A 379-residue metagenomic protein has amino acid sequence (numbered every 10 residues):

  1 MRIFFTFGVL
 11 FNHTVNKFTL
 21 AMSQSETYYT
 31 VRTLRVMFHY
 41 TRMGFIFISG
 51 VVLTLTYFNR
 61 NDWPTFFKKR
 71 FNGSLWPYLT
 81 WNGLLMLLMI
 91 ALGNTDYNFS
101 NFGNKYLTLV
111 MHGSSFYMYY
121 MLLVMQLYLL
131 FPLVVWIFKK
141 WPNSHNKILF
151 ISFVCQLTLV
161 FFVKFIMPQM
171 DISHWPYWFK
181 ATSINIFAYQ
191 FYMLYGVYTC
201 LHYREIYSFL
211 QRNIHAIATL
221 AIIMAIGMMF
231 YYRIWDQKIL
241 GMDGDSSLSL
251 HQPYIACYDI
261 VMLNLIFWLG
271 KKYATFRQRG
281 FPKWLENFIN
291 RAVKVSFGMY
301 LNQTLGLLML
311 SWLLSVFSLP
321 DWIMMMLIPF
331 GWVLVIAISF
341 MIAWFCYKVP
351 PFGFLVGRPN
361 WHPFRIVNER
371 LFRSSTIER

Functional and structural regions predicted by a protein language model:
M1-T56, S74-G83, T182, F187: Functionally critical transmembrane alpha-helices in membrane proteins and complexes, commonly lining
F7-L20, M86-N94, T158-K164, M229-I234 (+1 more regions): Alpha-helical transmembrane segments of multi-pass membrane proteins
R32-R42, V110-L123, M167-Y192, M229-N264: Interfacial loop-to-helix transition and helix-capping segments at the boundaries of transmembrane helices
R35-M43, T56-M89, F99-F116, T219-I223 (+1 more regions): Transmembrane alpha-helical segments and their boundary/interface "anchor" motifs in multi-pass integral membrane
F58-K69, V135-K147, H202-A216, Y273-N287: Membrane-interface helix-boundary motifs at transmembrane edges
M89-G93, N101-P168, F179-Y195, C200: Hydrophobic alpha-helical segments with transmembrane-like composition
Y207-V295: Alpha-helical transmembrane segments and terminal signal-anchor/GPI-anchor hydrophobic tails, characterized by long
K271-N290, G306-R379: C-terminal "closing" transmembrane helix and its immediate cytosolic amphipathic cap in multi-pass membrane proteins
